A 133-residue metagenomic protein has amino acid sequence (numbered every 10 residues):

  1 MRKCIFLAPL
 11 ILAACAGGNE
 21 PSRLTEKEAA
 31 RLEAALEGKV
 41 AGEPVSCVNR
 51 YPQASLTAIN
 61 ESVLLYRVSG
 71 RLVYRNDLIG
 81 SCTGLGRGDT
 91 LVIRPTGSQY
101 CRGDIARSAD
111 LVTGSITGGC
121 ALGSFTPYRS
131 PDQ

Functional and structural regions predicted by a protein language model:
M1-C4: Positively charged n-region of N-terminal signal peptides that target proteins for export
F6, Y51, F125-Y128: Phenylalanine-focused residue identity feature
A8-L10, A109: Intrinsic-disorder/low-complexity peptide segments enriched for small residues
L12-A14: C-terminal motif of bacterial Sec signal peptides marking the signal peptidase cleavage site
A16-R75, Q133: N-terminal secretory signal peptides
I79-Q133: Helix-rich interaction surfaces within compact, conserved domain-sized segments that mediate assembly or partner
